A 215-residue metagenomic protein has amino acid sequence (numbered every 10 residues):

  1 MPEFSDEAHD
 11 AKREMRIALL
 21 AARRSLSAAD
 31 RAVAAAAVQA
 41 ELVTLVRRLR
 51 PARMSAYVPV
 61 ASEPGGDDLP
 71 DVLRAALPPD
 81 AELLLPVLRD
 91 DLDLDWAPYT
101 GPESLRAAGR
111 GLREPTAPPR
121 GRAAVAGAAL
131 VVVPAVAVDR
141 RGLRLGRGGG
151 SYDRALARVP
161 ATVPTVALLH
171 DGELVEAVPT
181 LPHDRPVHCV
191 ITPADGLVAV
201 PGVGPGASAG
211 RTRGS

Functional and structural regions predicted by a protein language model:
P2-A126: N-terminal active-site beta-alpha-beta segment that forms phosphate/nucleotide-binding and substrate-recognition loops
P2-S5, L92-S215: Conserved phosphate- and dinucleotide-binding cores of soluble alpha/beta proteins, encompassing both enzyme active
